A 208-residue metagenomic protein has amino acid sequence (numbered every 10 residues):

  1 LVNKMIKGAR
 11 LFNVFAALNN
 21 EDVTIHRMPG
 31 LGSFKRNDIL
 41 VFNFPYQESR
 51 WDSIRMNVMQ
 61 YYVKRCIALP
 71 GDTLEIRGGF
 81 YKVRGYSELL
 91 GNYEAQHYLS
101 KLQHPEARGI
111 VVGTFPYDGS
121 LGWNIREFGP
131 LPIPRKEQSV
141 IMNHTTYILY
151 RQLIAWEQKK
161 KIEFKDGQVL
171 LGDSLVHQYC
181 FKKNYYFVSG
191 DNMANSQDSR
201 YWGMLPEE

Functional and structural regions predicted by a protein language model:
L1-E208: Soluble "head" domains of membrane/secretory-pathway proteins
